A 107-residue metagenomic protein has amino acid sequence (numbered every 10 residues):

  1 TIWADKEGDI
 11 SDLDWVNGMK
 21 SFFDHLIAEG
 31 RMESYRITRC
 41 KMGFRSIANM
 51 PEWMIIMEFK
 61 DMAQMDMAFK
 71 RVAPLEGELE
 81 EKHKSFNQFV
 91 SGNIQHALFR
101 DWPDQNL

Functional and structural regions predicted by a protein language model:
T1-L75, Q88-L107: Short S/T/G/P-rich N-terminal loop/turn motif that feeds into the first structured element of a domain
E78-Q88: Low-complexity, intrinsically disordered Gly/Pro/Thr-rich segments
